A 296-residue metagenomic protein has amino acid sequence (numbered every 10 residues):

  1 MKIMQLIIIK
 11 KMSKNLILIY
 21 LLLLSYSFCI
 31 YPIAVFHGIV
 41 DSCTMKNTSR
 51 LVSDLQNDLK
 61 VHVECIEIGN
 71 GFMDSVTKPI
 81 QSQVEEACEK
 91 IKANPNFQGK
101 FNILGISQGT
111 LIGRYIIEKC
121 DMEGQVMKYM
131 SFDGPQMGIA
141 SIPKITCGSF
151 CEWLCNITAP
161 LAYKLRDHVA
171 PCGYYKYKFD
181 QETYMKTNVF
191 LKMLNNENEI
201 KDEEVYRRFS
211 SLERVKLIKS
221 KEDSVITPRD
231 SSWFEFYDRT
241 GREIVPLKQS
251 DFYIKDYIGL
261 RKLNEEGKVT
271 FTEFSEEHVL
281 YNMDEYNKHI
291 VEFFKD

Functional and structural regions predicted by a protein language model:
Q5, S13-I30: Cleavable N-terminal signal peptides of Sec/SRP-targeted secreted and luminal proteins
F28-V61, C65-G69: Short, surface-exposed "cap/lid" segments of acyl-processing enzymes
Y31-I33, H37, Q81-Q181: Serine-dependent carboxylesterase/thioesterase catalytic core of lipase-like alpha/beta-hydrolase/SGNH enzymes
I39-S42, N70-F72, Q108-L111, G134-G138 (+2 more regions): Solvent-exposed loop/turn segments at secondary-structure junctions within structured extracellular/periplasmic domains
F72-V84: Catalytic nucleophile-loop/oxyanion-hole region of alpha/beta-hydrolase and closely related hydrolase-like folds
K92-F97, C120, I200-F209, K262: Surface-exposed acidic, glycine-flexible loop patches that form ligand/cofactor-binding and adhesion interfaces
H168-R229: Serine-hydrolase catalytic core
E204-D296: C-terminal catalytic-base region of ester-bond hydrolases, centering on the histidine of the charge-relay
